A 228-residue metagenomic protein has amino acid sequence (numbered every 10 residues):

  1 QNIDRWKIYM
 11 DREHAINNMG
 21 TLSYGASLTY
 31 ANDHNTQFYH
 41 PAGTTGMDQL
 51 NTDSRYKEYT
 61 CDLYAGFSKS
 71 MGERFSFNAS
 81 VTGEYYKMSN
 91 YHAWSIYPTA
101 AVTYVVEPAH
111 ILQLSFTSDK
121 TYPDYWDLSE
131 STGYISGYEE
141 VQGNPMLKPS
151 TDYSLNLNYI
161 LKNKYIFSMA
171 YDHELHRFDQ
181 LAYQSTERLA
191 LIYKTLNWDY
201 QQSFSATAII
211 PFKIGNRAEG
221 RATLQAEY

Functional and structural regions predicted by a protein language model:
Q1, H34-G43, M88-Y97, Y125-G133 (+3 more regions): Outer-membrane beta-barrel translocator domains and adjoining extracellular loop/strand segments of Gram-negative
Q1, K7, T44-N51, T82-Y86 (+2 more regions): Extracytoplasmic loops and strand-loop junctions of Gram-negative outer membrane beta-barrel proteins
Q1-A93, P98, V105, I166-S168 (+1 more regions): Face-selective signature of the C-terminal outer-membrane beta-barrel domain
T29, T82-Y86, T117-T121, K162 (+1 more regions): An acidic- and aromatic-residue-enriched active-site/binding cleft used to recognize and process polar
Y91, E107, I111-L114, D119-T121 (+1 more regions): A conserved cytosolic signaling coiled-coil/coupling helix that links sensory/transmembrane modules
K120-M169, H173, L191-T207, P211-K213: Outer-membrane beta-barrel signature, preferentially recognizing the C-terminal barrel domain of Gram-negative
D179, I192, R221-Q225: Outer-membrane beta-barrel transmembrane strand signature
